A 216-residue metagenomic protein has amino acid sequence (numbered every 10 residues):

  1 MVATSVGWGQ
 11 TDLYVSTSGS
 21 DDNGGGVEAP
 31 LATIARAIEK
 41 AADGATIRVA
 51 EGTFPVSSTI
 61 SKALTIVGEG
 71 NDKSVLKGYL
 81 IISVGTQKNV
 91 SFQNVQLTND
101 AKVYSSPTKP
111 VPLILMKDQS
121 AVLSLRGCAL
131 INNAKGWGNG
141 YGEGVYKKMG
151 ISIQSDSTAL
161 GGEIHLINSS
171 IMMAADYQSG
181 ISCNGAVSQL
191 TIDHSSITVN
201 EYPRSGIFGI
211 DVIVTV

Functional and structural regions predicted by a protein language model:
M1-T4: Bacterial N-terminal signal peptides
V6-R36, T53, E69-D72: Right-handed parallel beta-helix/beta-solenoid
A50, S61, V67-E69, G85 (+12 more regions): Feature marks extracellular polysaccharide-active and adherence modules
S61-L64, K88, S120-A121, G162 (+2 more regions): Short "repeat-start/strand-capping" segments in structured domains, especially the N-termini of parallel beta-helix
L64-L115, S124-G127, I131-N139: Right-handed parallel beta-helix/beta-spiral solenoid domain characteristic of secreted/periplasmic
K77-S83, K102-K117, W137-G161, M173-G185 (+1 more regions): Extracellular beta-strand/beta-solenoid scaffold signature
